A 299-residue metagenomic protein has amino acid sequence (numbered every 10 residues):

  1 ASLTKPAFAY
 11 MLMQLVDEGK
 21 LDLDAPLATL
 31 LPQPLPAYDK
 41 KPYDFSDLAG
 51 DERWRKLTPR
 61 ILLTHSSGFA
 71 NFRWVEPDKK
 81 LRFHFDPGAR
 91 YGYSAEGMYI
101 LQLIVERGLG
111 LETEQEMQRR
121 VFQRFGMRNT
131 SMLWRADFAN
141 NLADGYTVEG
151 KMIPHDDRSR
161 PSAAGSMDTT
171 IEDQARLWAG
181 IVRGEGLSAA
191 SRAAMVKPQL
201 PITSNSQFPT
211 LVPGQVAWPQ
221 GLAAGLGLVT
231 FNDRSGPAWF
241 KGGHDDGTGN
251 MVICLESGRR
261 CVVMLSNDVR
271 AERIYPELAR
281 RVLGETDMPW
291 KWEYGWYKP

Functional and structural regions predicted by a protein language model:
A1-E96, Q102, L109-L111, A143 (+1 more regions): Active-site-proximal loop and beta-strand segments within enzyme catalytic domains
D17, P32, T64, F122-M127 (+1 more regions): Residues at helix-coil transition
Q33-K41, V121-S131, P198-S206: Short, mixed-charge aromatic SLiMs
P59-R60, R128, S257-C261: Loop/turn elements at helix/coil->beta-strand transitions in domains of secreted/extracellular proteins
F72-P77, L133-R135, I274-Y275: Short, solvent-exposed loop/turn and secondary-structure capping segments
F83-P87, Y91, R107, G126 (+3 more regions): A small/polar active-site loop signature that marks catalytic segments
A89-R90, E106-L111, Q115-R119, Q123 (+1 more regions): Catalytic loop of the DD-peptidase/beta-lactamase superfamily, centered on the K-T-G motif and neighboring
